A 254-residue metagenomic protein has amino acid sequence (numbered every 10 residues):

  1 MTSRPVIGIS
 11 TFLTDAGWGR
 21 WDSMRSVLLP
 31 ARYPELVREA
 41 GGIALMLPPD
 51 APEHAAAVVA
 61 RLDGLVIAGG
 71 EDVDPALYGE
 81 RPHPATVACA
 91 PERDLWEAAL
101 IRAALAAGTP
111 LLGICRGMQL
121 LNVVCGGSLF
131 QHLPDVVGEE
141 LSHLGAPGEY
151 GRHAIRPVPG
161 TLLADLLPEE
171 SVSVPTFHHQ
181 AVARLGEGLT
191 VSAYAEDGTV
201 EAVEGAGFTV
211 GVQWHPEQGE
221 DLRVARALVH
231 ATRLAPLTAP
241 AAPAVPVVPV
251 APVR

Functional and structural regions predicted by a protein language model:
M1-P110, V123-V124, F130, P134-G160 (+6 more regions): N-terminal beta1-alpha1 cap of cysteine-dependent amidohydrolase-like domains
G113, G117, N122: Gly/Ala-rich beta-loop-alpha elbow adjacent to hydrolase catalytic centers
